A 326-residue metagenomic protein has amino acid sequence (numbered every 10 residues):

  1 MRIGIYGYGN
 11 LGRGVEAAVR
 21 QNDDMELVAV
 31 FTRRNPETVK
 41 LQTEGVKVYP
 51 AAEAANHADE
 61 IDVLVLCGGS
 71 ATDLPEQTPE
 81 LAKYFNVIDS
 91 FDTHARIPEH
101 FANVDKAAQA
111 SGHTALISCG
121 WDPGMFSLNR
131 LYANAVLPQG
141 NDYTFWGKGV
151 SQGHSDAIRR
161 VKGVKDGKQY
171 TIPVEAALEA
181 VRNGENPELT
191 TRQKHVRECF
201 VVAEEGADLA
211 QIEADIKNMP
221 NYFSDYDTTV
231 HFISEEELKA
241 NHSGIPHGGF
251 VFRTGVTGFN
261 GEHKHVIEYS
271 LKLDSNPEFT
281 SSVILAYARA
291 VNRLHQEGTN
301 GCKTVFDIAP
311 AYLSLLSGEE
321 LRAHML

Functional and structural regions predicted by a protein language model:
R2, R13-G14, Q21-A55, V150-A288: C-terminal substrate-binding/catalytic lobe of Rossmann-fold NAD(P)-dependent oxidoreductases
Y8-G9: Glycine-rich Rossmann-fold phosphate-binding loop(s) that bind the pyrophosphate of adenine dinucleotide cofactors
A54-V63, A71-S90: Rossmann-fold NAD(P) dinucleotide-binding segment
D89-S90, A115-C119, F145, K168-Q169: General beta-strand structural signal in soluble alpha/beta enzymes
F91-A115: Rossmann-fold NAD(P)-binding glycine/threonine-rich loop
M125-N141, D156-D166, A290: Oxidoreductase and adenylate-handling cofactor-binding alpha/beta cores
H265-L326: NAD(P)-dependent Rossmann-like dehydrogenase/reductase catalytic/cofactor-binding core
